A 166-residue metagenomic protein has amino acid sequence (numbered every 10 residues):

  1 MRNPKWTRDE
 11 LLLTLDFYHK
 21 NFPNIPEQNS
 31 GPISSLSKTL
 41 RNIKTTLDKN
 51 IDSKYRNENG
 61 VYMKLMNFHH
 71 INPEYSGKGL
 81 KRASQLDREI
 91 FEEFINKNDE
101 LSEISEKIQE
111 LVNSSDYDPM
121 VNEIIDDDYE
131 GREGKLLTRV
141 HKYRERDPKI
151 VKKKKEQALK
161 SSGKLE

Functional and structural regions predicted by a protein language model:
N3-I33: Eukaryotic helical DNA- and histone-tail-recognition domains of regulatory proteins
D16-F17, S30-I51: DNA-recognition alpha helix
N21, I25, I43-L47, F68 (+1 more regions): Amphipathic alpha-helical interaction segments
L47-N72: Major-groove recognition helix of helix-turn-helix-like DNA-binding domains
I71-P119: Phospho-regulated, low-complexity intrinsically disordered regions of nuclear gene-regulatory and chromatin-associated
I124-E166: Short, charged surface segments at domain edges that flank catalytic/cofactor-binding sites
